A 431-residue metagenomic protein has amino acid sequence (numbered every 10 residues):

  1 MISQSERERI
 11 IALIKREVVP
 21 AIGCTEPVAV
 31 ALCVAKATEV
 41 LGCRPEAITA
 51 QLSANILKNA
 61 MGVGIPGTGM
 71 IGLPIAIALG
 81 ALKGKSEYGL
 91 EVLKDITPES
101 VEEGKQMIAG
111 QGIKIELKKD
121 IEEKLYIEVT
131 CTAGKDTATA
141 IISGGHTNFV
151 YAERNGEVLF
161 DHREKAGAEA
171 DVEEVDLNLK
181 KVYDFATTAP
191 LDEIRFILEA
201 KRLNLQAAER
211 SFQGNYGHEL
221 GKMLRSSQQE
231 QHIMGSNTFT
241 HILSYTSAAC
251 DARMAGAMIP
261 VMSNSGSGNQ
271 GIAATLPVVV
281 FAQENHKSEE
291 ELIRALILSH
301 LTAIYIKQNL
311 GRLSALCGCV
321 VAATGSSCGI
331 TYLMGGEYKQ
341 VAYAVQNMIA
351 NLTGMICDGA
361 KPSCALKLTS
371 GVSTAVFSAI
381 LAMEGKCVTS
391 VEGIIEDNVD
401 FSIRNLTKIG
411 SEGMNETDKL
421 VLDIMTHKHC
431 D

Functional and structural regions predicted by a protein language model:
M1-I11, G42-I56, N237-G256, S288-I306 (+1 more regions): Acidic-glycine-rich active-site phosphate/pyrophosphate-binding loop
I10-P20, N55-V63, A252-S263, A303-L313 (+1 more regions): Glycine/charged-rich beta-loop-alpha catalytic/anionic-binding loops adjacent to active sites
P20-K36, I259-L276, C317-V321: Conserved phosphate/anionic-ligand binding catalytic regions in large, soluble enzymes, centered on
A31-E122, Y126-E128: Early transmembrane hairpin of solute transport permeases
T38, F281-R294, I304-S370, A382-S390: Hydrophobic alpha-helical bundle architecture
R44-I48, Y88-L93, K114-E116, L191-I197 (+7 more regions): Flexible, glycine/charged-enriched surface loops at secondary-structure junctions
A109-G256, D423-D431: Signature of multi-pass transmembrane helix bundles
A344-D431: Internal helix-turn-beta structural module
